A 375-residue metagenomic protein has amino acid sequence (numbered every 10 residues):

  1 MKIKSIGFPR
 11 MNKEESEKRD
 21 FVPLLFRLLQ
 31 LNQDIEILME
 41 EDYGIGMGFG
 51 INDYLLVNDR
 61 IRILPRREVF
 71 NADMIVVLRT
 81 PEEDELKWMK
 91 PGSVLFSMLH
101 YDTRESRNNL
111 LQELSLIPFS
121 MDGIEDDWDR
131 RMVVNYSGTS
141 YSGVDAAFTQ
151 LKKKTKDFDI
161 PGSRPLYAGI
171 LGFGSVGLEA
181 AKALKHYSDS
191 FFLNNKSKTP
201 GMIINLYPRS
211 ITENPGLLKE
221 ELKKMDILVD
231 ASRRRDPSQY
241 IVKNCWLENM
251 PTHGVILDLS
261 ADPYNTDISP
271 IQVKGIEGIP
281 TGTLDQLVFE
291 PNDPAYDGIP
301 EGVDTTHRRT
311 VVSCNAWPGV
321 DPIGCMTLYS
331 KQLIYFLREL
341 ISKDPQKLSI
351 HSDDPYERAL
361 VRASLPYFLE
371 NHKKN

Functional and structural regions predicted by a protein language model:
K2-L110: An N-terminal-biased, well-structured beta-alpha scaffold segment characteristic of Rossmann-like dinucleotide-binding
K2-S5, R10-K13, P81-L166, C314-A316: Glycine/serine-rich phosphate-binding loop and adjoining beta1-alpha1 elements at the start of nucleotide-handling
P9-G46, F148-S232: Glycine-rich phosphate/diphosphate-binding loop of Rossmann-like nucleotide-binding domains
L29-Q30, I75, L111, A147 (+4 more regions): Buried hydrophobic positions in well-ordered alpha/beta secondary-structure cores of metabolic enzymes
D34-I35, K90-V94, L114-L116, P251-G254 (+1 more regions): A short helix->loop->beta-strand "cap" motif at the edges of active sites that frequently abuts
R79-T80, L99-H100, S232-D236, S260-A261 (+1 more regions): Short glycine-/small-residue-rich Rossmann-like dinucleotide-binding loops
D122-G162, D262-N375: Adenosine-phosphate binding glycine-rich loop
L206-D304: Rossmann-like adenosine-cofactor binding region
